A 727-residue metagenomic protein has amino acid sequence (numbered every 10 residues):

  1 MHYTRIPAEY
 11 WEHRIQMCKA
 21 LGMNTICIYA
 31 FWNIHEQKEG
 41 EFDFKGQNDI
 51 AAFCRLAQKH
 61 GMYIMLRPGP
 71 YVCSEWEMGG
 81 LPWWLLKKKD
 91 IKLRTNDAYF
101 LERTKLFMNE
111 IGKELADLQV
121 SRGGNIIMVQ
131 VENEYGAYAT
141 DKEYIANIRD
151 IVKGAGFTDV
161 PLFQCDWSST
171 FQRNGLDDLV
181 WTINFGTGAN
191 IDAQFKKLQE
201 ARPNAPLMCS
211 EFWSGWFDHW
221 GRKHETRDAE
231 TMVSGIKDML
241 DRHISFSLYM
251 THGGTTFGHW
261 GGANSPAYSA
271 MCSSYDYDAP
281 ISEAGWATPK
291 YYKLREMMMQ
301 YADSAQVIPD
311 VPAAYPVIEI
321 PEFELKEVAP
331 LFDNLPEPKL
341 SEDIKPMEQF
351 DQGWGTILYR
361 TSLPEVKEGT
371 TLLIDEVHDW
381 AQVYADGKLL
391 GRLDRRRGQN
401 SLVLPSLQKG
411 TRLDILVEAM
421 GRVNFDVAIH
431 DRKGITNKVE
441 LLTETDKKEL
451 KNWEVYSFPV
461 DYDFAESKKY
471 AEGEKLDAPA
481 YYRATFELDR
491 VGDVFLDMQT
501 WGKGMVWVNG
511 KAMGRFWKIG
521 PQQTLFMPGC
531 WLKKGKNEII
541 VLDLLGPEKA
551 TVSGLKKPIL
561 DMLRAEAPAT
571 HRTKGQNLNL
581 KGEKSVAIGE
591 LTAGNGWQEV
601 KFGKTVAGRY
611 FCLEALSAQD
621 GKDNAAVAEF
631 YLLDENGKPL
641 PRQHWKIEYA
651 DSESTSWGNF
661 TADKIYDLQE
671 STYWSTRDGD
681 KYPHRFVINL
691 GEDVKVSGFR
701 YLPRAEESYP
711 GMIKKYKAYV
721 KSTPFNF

Functional and structural regions predicted by a protein language model:
W11-E77, R149-F157: Aromatic-lined substrate-binding rim segments of carbohydrate-active enzymes
G40-G46, K59, P70-T95, I145 (+4 more regions): Aromatic- and acidic-residue-enriched segments that line the glycan-binding/catalytic groove of carbohydrate-active
D49-L66, K89-I126: An active-site-proximal structural segment forming one wall of the substrate-binding cleft that immediately precedes
F100-L176: Active-site neighborhood of glycoside hydrolase catalytic domains
A155, D159, G188-S282, W286-P289 (+1 more regions): Catalytic-core region of carbohydrate-active enzymes that cleave or remodel glycosidic bonds
G369-Y384, F486-N509, F516-W517, I539-L542: Aromatic-lined ligand-binding clefts that engage carbohydrates, nucleic acids, or primary amines
I415-G421, V541-P547, E614-G621, R704: Short beta-strand-plus-loop segments that form exposed binding edges in beta-rich domains
G575-K584, E590-F727: Aromatic, loop-rich ligand-recognition surfaces of beta-strand-rich domains
